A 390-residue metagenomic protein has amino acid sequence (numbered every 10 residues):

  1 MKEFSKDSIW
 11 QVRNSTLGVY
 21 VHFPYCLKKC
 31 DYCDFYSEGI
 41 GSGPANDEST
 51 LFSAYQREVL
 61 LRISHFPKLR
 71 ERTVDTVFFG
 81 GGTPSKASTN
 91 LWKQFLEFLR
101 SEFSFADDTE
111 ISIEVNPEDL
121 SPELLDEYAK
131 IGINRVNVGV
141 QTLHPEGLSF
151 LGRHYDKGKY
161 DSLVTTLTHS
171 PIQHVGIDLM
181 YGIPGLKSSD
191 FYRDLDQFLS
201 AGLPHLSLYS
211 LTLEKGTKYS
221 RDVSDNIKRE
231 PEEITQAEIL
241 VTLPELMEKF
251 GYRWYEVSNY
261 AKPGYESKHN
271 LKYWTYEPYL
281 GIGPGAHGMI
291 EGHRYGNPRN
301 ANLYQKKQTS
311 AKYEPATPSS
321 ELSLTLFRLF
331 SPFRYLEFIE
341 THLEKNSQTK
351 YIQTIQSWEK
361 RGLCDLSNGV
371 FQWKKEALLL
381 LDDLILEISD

Functional and structural regions predicted by a protein language model:
M1-Y20, L69-E71, L386: N-terminal [4Fe-4S]-dependent radical SAM core
S8-I9, N14-T16, F35-H65, T73-K345: C-terminal scaffold of the Radical SAM
H22-S37: Local cysteine-cluster metal-coordination motifs and their immediate loop/turn environment, predominantly Fe-S cluster
Y335, T349, L366: Charged substrate- and nucleic-acid-binding regions of tRNA-handling and nucleotidyl-transfer enzymes, centered on
E344-E359: Short amphipathic alpha-helical interaction segments
E359-G369: A short, conserved structural fragment
V370-K375: Minor-groove-contacting beta-hairpin "wing" of winged helix-turn-helix DNA-binding domains
E376-D390: Short, amphipathic alpha-helical interaction segments positioned at domain boundaries
